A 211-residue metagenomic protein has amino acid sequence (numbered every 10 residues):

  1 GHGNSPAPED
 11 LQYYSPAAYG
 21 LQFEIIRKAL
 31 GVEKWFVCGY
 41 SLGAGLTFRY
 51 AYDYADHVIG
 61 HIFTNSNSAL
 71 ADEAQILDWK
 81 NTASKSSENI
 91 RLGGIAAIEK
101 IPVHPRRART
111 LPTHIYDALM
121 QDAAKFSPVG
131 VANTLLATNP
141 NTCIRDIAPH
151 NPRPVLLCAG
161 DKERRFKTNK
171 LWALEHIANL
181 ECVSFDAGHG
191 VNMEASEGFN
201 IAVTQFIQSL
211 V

Functional and structural regions predicted by a protein language model:
G1-C38, I201-T204: Active-site loop/oxyanion-hole signature of alpha/beta-hydrolase fold enzymes
G1-G3, S68, G188-V191: Alpha/beta-hydrolase active-site loop signature
S5-L11, D72-Q75, T168-N169: Conserved catalytic-core motifs of eukaryotic protein kinase domains, centered on the activation segment
G39-G43, T47: Gly/Ala-rich beta-loop-alpha elbow adjacent to hydrolase catalytic centers
F48, Y52-D53, V58-L92: Flexible "cap/lid" loop of the alpha/beta hydrolase fold
A71-D78, R91-H150: Conserved alpha/beta-hydrolase catalytic His-Asp/Glu region
P152-A187: Conserved loop-alpha-helix segment in the C-terminal half of the alpha/beta-hydrolase fold that carries the catalytic
A187-N200: Catalytic histidine-centered segment of alpha/beta-hydrolase-like enzymes
